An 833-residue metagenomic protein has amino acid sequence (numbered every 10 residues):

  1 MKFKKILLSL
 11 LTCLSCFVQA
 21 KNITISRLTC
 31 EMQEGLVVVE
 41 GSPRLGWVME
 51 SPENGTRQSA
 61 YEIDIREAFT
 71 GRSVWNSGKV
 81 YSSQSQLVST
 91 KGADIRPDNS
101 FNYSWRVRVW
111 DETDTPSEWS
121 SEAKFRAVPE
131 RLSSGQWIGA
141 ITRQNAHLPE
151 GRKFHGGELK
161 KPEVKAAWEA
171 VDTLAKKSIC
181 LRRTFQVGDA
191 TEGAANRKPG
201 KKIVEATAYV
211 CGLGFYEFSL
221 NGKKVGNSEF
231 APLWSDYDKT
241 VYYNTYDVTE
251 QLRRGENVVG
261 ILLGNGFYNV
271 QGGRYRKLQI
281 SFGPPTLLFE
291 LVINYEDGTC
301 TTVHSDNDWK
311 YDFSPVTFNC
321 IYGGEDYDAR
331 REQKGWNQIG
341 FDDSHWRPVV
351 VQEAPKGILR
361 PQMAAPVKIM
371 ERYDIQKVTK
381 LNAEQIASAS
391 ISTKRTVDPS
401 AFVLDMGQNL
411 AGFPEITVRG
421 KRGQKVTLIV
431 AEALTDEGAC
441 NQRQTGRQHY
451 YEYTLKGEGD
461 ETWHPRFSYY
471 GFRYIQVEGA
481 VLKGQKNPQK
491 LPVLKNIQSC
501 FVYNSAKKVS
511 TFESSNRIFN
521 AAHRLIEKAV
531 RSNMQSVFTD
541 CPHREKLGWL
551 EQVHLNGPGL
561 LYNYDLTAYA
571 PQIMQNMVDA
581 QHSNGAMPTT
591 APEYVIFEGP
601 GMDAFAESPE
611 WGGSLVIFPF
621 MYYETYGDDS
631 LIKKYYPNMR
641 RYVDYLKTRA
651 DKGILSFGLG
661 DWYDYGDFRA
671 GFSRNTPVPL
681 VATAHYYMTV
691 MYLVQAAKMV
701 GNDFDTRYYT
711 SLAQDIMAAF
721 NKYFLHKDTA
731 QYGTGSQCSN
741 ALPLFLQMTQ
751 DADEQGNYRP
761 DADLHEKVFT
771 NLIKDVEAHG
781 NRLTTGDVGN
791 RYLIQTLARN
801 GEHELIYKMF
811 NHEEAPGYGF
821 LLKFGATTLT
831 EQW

Functional and structural regions predicted by a protein language model:
M1-T24: Bacterial Sec-dependent N-terminal signal peptides
K5-L8, C13, F519, V690 (+2 more regions): Generic alpha-helix initiation/capping and coil-helix boundary signal
I23-R544, E551-Q552, A568-P571, N584 (+4 more regions): Extracellular/oxidizing-compartment recognition motifs
F267, G548-W833: Active-site core of glycosidic bond-cleaving carbohydrate-active enzymes
